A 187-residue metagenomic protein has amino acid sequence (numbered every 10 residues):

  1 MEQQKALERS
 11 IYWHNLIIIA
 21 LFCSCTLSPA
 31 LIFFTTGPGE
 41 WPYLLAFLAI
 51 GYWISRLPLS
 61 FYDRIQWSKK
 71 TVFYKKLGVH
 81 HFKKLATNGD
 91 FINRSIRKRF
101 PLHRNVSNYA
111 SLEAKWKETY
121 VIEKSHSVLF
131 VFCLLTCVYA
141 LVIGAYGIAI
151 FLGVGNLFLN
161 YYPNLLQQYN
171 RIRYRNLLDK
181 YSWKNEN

Functional and structural regions predicted by a protein language model:
M1-L44, L112-A114, L165-Y181, N185: Cytosolic-side membrane-entry/anchor segment at the start of a transmembrane helix
W13-L21, P42-F47, K117, V121 (+3 more regions): Alpha-helical transmembrane segments of integral membrane proteins
C25-P38, F132-L152: Juxtamembrane "helix exit" motif at the C-terminal ends of alpha-helical transmembrane segments in multi-pass membrane
F34-K84, L157-N164: Hydrophobic alpha-helical membrane-embedded segments
L59-K115, I172-N176, K180-N187: Membrane-proximal soluble regions of multi-pass membrane proteins
A114-G144: Transmembrane alpha-helical segments and their cytosolic interface motifs in multi-pass membrane proteins
V138-N187: Alpha-helical transmembrane segments of multi-pass integral membrane proteins, characterized by long hydrophobic
